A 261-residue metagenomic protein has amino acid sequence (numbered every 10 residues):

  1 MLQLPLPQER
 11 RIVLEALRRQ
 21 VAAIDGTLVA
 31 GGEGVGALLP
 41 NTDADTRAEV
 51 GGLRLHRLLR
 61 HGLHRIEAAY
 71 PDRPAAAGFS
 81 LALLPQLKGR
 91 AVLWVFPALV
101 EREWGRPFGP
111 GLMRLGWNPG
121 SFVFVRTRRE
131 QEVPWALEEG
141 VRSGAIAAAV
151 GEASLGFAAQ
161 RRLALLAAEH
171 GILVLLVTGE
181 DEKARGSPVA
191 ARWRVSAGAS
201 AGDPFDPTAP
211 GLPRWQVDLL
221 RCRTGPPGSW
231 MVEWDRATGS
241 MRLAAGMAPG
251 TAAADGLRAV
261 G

Functional and structural regions predicted by a protein language model:
M1-W94, A98, G105, R114-L115 (+4 more regions): Detector for small/aliphatic-rich hydrophobic stretches
H64-I66, L93-V95, V123-V125, L175 (+1 more regions): Hydrophobic/aromatic beta-strand patches that form the interior of the parallel beta-sheet core in alpha/beta enzyme
G78-A82, A136, A159-L163, A167: A short acidic, amphipathic alpha-helical/loop segment
Q86-L87, E139-R142, L166-A168: Conserved catalytic network of the ASCE P-loop NTPase/AAA+ motor domain
L93-A147, G151-G156: Long, charge-dense
G116-W117, A168-I172, P210, T224: Arginine/glycine-rich "motif VI" loop of SF2 helicases in the C-terminal RecA-like domain
A145-S196, G202: A contiguous pocket-lining binding segment that forms or flanks enzyme active sites
S196-G261: C-terminal functional extensions of proteins
